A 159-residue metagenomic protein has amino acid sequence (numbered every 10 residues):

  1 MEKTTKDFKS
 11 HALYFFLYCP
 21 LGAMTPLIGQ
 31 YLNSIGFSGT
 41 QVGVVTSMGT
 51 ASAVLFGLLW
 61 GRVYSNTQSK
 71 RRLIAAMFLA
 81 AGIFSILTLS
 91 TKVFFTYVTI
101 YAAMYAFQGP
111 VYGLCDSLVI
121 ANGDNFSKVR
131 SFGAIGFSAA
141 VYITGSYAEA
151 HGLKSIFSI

Functional and structural regions predicted by a protein language model:
E2-T50: Helix-loop boundary and gating motifs at the non-cytosolic
F15, F84-L114: Hydrophobic core of transmembrane alpha-helices in multi-pass small-molecule transporters, especially MFS/SLC-type
T25-P26, A134-S146: Glycine/proline-centered helix-kink
I28, A106-G123: Intracellular juxtamembrane helix-capping segments at the cytosolic ends of symmetry-related transmembrane helices
T50-L58, F137-S138, Y142: Residue-level signature of mid-helix packing/kink "hotspots" within the transmembrane helices of 12-pass Major
L55-S69, Y147-E149: Helix-to-loop junctions at the C-terminal end of transmembrane segments in multipass secondary transporters
R72-I86: Structural signature of the two symmetry-related core transmembrane helices
S146-I159: A membrane-interface helix-boundary motif in multi-pass transporters
